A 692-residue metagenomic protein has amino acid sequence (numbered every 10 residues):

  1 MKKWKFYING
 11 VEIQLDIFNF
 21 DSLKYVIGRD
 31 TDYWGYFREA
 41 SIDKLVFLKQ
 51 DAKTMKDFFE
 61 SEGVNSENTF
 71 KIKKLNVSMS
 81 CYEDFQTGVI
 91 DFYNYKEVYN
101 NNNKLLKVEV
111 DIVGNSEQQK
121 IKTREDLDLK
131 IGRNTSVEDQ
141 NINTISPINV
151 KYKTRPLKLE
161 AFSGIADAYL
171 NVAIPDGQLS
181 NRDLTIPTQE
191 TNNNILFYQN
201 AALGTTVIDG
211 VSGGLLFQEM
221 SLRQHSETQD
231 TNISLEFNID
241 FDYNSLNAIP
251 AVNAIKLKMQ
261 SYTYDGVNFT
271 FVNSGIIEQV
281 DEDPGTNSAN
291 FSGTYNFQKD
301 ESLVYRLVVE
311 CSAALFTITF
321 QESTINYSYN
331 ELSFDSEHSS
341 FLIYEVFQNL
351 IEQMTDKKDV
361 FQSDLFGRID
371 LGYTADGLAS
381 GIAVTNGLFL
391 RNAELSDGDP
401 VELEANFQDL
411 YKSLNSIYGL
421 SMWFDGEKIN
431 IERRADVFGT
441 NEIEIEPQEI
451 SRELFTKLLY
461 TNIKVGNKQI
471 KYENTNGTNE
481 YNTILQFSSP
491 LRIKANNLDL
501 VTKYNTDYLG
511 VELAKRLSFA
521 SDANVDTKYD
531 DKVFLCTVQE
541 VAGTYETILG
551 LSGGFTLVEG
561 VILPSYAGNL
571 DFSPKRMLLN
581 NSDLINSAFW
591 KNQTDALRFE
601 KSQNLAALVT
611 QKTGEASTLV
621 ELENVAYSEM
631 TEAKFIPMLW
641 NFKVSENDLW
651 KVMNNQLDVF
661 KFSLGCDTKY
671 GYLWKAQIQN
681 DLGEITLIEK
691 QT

Functional and structural regions predicted by a protein language model:
M1-K71, C81-K299, L315-T319, F347-Q348 (+2 more regions): Juxtamembrane "anchor/assembly" segments of surface/extracellular structural proteins
T31-D32, V77, F407-D409: Intrinsically disordered, low-complexity segments enriched in polar/charged residues with Gly/Pro, especially when
V64-L75, D84-K96, L390-E404, Y411-L414: Short linear interaction motifs
N76-S80, G266-I276, F361-L365, G372-Y373: Acidic Ser/Thr/Pro-rich low-complexity disordered segments that often serve as glycosylated linkers/stalks around
R124-D183, N330-I443: Charged- and aromatic-enriched interaction segments used to assemble and dock large macromolecular complexes
D300, Y305-L307: Long, low-complexity regulatory tails in eukaryotic proteins
L307-L315: Short beta-strand-plus-loop segments that form exposed binding edges in beta-rich domains
S323-I325: Extracellular beta-strand elements of beta-rich domains used for carbohydrate recognition/degradation or cell-matrix
